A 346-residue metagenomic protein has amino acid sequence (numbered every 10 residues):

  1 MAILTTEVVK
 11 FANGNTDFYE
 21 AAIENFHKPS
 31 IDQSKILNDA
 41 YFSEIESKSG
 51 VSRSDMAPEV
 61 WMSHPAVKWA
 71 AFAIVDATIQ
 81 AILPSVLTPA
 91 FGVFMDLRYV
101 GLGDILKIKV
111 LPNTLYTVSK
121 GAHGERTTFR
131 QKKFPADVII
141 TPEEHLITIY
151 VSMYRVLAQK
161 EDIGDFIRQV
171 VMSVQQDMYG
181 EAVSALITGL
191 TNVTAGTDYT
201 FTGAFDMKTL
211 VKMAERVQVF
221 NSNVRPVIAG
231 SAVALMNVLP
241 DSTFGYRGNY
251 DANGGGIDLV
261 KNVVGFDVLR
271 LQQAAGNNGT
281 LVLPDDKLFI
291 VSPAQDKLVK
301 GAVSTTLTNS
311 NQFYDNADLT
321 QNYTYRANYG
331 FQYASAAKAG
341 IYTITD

Functional and structural regions predicted by a protein language model:
M1-M62: N-terminal alpha-helical "arm" segments
N25-P29, S43, S47-V51, D76-S85 (+3 more regions): Surface-exposed polar/charged interaction patches
K35, K48-D55, F244-D346: Sequence/fold signature of self-assembling virion shell proteins
V60-H145: Assembly/oligomerization interface modules of large self-assembling protein complexes
E143-I147, V224, A317-L319: Residues at beta-strand starts and edge strands
E144-F220: Alpha-helical scaffold segments that mediate packing/assembly in large oligomeric complexes
M153, A232-A234, A327: Short, flexible loop/turn elements at secondary-structure junctions
T191-V263: Extended, solvent-exposed, turn-rich assembly/linker loops in the middle of proteins
